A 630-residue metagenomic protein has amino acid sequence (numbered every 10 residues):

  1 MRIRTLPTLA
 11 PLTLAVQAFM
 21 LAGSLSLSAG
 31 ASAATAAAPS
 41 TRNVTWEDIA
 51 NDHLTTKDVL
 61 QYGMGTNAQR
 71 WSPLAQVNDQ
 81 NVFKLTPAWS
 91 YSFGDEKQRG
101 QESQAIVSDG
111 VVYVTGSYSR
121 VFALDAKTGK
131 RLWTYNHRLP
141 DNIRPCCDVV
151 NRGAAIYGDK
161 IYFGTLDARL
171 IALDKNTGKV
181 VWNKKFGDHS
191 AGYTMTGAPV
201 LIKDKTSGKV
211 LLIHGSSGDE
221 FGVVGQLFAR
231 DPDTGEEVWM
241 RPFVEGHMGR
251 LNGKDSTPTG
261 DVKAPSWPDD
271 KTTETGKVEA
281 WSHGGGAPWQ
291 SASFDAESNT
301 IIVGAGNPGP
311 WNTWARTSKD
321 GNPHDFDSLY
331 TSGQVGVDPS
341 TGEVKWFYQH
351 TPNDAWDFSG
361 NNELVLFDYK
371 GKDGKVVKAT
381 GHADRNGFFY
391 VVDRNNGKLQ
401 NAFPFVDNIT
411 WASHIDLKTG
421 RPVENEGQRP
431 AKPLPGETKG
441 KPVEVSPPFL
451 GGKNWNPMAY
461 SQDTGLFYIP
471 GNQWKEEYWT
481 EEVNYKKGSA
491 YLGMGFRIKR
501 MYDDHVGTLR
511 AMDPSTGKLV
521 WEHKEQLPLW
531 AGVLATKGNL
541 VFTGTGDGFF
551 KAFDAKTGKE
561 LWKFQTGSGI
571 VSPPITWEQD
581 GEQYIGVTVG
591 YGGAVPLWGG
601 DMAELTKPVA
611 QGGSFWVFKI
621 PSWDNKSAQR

Functional and structural regions predicted by a protein language model:
R2-S32: Gram-negative bacterial Sec-dependent N-terminal signal peptides
T35-P87, T257-D261, R429-L434, I498-K499 (+1 more regions): Blade/loop signatures of beta-propeller domains
V59-G63, Q98-R120, P145-R169, T194-E220 (+8 more regions): Repeat-blade elements of multi-bladed beta-propeller folds
A68-G187, T536: N-terminal cofactor/phosphate-binding cores enriched in small/glycine residues, especially glycine-rich loops such as
Y91-I106, T134-A155, N183-L201, F221 (+11 more regions): Extracytoplasmic beta-rich repeat domains
L173, G178, G225-E236, G321-G342 (+3 more regions): Beta-propeller blade signature
G471-Q473, M501-K559: Loop/turn-rich, solvent-exposed surfaces of beta-rich toroidal or solenoidal domains
I575-R630: Blade-level signature of beta-propeller repeat domains, shared across WD40, Kelch, NHL, RCC1 and BNR/Asp-box propellers
